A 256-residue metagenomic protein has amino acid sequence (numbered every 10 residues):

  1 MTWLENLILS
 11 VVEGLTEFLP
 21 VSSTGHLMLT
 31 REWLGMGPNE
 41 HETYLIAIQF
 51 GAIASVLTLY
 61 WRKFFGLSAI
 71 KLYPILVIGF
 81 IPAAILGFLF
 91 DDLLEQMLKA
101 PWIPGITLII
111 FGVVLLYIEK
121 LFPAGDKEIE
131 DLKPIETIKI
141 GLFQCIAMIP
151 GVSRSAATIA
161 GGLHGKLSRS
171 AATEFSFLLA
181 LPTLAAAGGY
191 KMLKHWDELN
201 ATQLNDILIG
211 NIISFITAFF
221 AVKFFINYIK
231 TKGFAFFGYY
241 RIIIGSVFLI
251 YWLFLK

Functional and structural regions predicted by a protein language model:
M1-K256: Multi-pass membrane proteins that catalyze or facilitate reactions on polyprenyl-/lipid-phosphate substrates and their
